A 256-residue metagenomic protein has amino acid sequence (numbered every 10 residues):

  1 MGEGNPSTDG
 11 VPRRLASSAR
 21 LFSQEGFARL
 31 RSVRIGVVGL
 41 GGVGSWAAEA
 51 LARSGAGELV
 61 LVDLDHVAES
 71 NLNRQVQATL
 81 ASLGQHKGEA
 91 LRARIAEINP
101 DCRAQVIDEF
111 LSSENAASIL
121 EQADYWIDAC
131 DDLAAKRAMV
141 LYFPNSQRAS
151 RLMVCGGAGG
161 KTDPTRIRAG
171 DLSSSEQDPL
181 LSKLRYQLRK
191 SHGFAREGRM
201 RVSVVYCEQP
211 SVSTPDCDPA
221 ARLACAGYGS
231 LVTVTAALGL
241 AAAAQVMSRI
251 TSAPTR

Functional and structural regions predicted by a protein language model:
M1-G36, E69: N-terminal charged helix/coil linker that caps or initiates catalytic domains
G2-S7, E121-Y125, C130-A138, Y142 (+5 more regions): Glycine-rich phosphate/adenylate-binding loop
V37-G39, V62: Conserved N-terminal Rossmann-fold NAD(P)-binding element of oxidoreductases
V43: Hydrophobic/small residue at the entry helix of a nucleotide-binding pocket
A47-A48, L91, A242: Hydrophobic residues within alpha-helices that form the first helical element adjacent to the glycine-rich loop
R53-E58, R148-A149: Conserved S-adenosyl-L-methionine
L61-I98: Glycine-rich phosphate-binding loop and adjoining beta1-alpha1-beta2 segment of Rossmann-like nucleotide-binding folds
I107-A116: Conserved SAM/SAH-binding loop
